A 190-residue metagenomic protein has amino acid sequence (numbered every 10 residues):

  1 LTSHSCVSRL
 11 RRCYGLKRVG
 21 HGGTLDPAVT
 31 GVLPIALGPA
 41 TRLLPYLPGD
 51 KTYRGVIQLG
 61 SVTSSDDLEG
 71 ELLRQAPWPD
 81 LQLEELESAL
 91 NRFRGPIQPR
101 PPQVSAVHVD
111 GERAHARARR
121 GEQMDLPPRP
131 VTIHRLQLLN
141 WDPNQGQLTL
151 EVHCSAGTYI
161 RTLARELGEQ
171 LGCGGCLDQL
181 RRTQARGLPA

Functional and structural regions predicted by a protein language model:
L1-A190: Catalytic/RNA-binding core of pseudouridine synthases
